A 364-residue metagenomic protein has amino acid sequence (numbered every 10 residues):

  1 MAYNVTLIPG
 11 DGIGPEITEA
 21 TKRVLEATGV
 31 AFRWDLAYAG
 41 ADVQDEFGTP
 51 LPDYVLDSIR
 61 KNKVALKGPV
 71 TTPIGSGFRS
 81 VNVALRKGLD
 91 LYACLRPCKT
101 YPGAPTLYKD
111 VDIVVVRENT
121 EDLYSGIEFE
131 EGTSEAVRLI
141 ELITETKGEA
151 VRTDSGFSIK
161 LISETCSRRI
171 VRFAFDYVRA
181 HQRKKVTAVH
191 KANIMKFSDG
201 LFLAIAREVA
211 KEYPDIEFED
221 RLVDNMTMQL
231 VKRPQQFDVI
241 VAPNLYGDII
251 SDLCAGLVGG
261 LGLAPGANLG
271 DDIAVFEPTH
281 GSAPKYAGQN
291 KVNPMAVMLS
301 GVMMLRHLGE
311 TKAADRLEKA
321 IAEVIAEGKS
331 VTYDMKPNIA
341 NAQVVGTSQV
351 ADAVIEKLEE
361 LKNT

Functional and structural regions predicted by a protein language model:
M1-V5: Extreme N-terminal starter segment of soluble prokaryotic enzymes
T6-A27, R138-V223: Glycine-rich phosphate/diphosphate-binding loop of Rossmann-like nucleotide-binding domains
D11-G14, K63, V116, A174 (+4 more regions): Buried hydrophobic positions in well-ordered alpha/beta secondary-structure cores of metabolic enzymes
I13-D45, T71, V354: N-terminal glycine-rich anion-binding loop in soluble enzyme alpha/beta folds
R33-L36, H181-H190, Y213-R221, E310-E318 (+2 more regions): Flexible, glycine/charged-enriched surface loops at secondary-structure junctions
Y38-Q44, S198-I240, N244, D248 (+1 more regions): Active-site rim loops that border cofactor/substrate pockets in soluble metabolic enzymes
A41-D45, D53, L91, Q229-S330: Glycine-rich phosphate/nucleotide-binding loop
D45-E145, G156-S158, L245: N-terminal glycine-rich phosphate/adenylate-binding segment common to multiple enzyme folds
